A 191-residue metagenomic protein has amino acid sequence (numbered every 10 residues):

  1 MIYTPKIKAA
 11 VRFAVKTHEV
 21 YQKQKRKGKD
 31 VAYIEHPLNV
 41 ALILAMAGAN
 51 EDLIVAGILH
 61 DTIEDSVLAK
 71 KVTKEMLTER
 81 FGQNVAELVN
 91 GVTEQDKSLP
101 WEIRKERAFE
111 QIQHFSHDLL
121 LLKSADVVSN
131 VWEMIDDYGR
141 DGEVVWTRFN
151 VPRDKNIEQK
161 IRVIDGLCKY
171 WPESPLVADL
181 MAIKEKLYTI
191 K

Functional and structural regions predicted by a protein language model:
M1-K191: Active-site helical microenvironments for divalent-metal-assisted chemistry
